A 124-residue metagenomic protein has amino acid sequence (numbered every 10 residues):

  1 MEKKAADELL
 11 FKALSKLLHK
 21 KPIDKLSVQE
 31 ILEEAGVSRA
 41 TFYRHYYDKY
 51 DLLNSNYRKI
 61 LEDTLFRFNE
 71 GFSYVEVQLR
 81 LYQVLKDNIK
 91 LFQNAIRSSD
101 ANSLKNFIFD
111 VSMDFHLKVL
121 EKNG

Functional and structural regions predicted by a protein language model:
M1-K4: N-terminal intrinsically disordered/low-complexity leader segments
D7, F11-S15, D24-V28, E33-G36 (+2 more regions): An amphipathic alpha-helix adjacent to DNA-recognition modules
H19-K21, E34, A101: Cytosolic nucleotide-binding catalytic cores of signal-transduction proteins
L26-S27, Q93-A95, L104: Short, hydrophobic secondary-structure boundary micro-motifs
F66-N94: Hydrophobic alpha-helical connector segments
R80, A101-G124: Amphipathic alpha-helical packing segments from all-alpha helical-bundle domains
